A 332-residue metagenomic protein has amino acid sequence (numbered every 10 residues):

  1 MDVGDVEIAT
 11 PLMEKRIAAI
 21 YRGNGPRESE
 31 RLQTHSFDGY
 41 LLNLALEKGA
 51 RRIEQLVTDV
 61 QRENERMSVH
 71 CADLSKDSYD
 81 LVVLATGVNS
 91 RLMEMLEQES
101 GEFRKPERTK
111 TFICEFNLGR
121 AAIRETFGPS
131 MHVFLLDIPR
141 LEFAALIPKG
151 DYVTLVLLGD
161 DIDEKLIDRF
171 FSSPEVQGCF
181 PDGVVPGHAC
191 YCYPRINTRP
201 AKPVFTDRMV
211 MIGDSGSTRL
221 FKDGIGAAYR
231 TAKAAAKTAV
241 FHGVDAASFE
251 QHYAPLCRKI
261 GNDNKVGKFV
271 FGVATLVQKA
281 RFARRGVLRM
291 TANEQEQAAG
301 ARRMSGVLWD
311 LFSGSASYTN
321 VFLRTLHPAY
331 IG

Functional and structural regions predicted by a protein language model:
M1-E7, E54, E102-P106, A246-Q251: A short alpha-helix-loop-beta-strand transition element characteristic of N-terminal alpha/beta dinucleotide-binding
M1-Y40: A conserved beta-strand/loop capping segment in the N-terminal third of enzymes that catalyze redox or closely related
G23-G25, Y152-V153, G216-T218: A short, flexible beta-alpha/helix-coil linker loop
S36, Y40, G87, R230-K237: Short amphipathic alpha-helical face segments that pack within enzyme cores and frequently flank/anchor catalytic
N43-P181: Predominantly flavin-linked oxidoreductase catalytic cores and closely associated redox partners
Q55, V82, P181-C190, A246-E250: Flexible, glycine/charged-enriched surface loops at secondary-structure junctions
D59, D161-A239: FAD/FMN-dependent oxidoreductases across multiple families
V240-G332: C-terminal helical "tail/cap" subdomain of flavin- and related membrane-associated enzymes
